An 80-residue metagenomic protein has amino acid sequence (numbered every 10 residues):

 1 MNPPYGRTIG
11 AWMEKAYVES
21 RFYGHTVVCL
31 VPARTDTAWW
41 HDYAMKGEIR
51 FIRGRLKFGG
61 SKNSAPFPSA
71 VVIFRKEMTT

Functional and structural regions predicted by a protein language model:
M1-T80: Class I S-adenosyl-L-methionine-dependent methyltransferase catalytic core
